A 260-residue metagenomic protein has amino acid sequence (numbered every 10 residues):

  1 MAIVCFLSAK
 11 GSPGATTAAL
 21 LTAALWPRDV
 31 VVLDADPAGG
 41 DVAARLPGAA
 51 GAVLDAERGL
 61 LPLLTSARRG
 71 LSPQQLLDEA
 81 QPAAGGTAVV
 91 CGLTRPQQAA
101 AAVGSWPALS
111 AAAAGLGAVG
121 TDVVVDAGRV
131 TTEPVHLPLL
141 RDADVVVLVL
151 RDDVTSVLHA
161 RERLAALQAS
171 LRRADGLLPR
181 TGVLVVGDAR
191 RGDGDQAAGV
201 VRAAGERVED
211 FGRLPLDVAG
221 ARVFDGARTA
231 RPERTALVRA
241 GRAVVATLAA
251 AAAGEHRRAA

Functional and structural regions predicted by a protein language model:
A2-R45, L116: Walker A/P-loop phosphate-binding motif and the immediately C-terminal alpha-helix
C5-L7, L33, C91-G92, V124-A127 (+2 more regions): Conserved beta-strand segments of the P-loop GTPase G domain that flank and frequently precede/overlap
D29-V31, A35-T87: Phosphate-binding loop that captures ATP/GTP phosphates
V89-G128: Cytosolic-facing regulatory segments adjacent to core modules
G104-L109, R161-A189: P-loop/Walker A phosphate-binding loop and immediately adjacent motor/lid segment at beta-alpha junctions
G117-G120, E133-V154: Inter-motif core of Ras-like GTPase G domains
G187-R231: Beta-strand-loop-alpha "switch" segments that mediate conformational coupling across diverse proteins
V223-A260: NTP-binding/hydrolysis catalytic cores, primarily Walker-type P-loop NTPases
